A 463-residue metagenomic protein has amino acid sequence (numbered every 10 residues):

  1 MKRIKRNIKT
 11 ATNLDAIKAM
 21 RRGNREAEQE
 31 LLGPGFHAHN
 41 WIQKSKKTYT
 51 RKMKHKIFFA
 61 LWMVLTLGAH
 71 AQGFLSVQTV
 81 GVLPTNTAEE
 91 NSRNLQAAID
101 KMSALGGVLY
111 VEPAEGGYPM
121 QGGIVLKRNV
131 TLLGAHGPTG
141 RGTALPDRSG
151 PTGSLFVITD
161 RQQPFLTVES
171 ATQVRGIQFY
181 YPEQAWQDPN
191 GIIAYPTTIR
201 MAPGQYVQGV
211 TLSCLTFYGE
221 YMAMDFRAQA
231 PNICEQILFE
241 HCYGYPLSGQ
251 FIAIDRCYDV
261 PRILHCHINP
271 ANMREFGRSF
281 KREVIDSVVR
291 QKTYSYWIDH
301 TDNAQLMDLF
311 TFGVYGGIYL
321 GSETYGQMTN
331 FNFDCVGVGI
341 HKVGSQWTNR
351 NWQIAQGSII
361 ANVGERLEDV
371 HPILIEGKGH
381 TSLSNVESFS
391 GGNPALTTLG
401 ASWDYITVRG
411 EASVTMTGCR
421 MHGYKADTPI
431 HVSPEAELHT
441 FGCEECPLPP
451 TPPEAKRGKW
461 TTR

Functional and structural regions predicted by a protein language model:
M1-L32: Compositionally biased, intrinsically disordered low-complexity regions enriched for acidic
H37-I57: Arg/Lys-rich, often Gly-containing low-complexity segments of ribosomal proteins
F58-Q72: Bacterial Sec-dependent N-terminal signal peptides
V77-E112: Acidic Gly/Asp/Thr-rich repetitive segments characteristic of extracellular carbohydrate-active and adhesion proteins
Q96, D100-A104, G117-L133, T139-G176 (+4 more regions): Extracellular beta-strand-rich solenoid/capping regions of secreted or surface-exposed proteins that bind or remodel
E112-A114, Q121, K127, L133-A135 (+29 more regions): Feature marks extracellular polysaccharide-active and adherence modules
Q121-G122, R141-L145, D160-Q163, E183-N190 (+13 more regions): Short glycine/acidic-rich loop motifs that flank beta-strands on beta-rich extracellular proteins
S413, G418-C419, G423-Y424, H431-R463: Acidic, glycine- and Ser/Thr-rich low-complexity intrinsically disordered tracts in extracellular/secreted proteins
